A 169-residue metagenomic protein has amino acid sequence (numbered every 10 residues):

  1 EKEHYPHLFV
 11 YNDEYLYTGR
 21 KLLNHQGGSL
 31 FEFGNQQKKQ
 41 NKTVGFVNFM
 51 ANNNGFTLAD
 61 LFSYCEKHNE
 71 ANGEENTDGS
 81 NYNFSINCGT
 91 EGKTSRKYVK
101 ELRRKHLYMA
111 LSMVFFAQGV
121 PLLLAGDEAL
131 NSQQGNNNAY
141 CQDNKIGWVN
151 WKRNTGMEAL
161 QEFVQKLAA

Functional and structural regions predicted by a protein language model:
E1-A125, A129, N138-Q142: Conserved alpha/beta catalytic core and glycan-binding cleft of carbohydrate-active enzymes
G45, K145, F163: Residues that flank catalytic or metal-binding motifs in active/ligand-binding sites
K100, R153-M157: Hydrophobic alpha-helical scaffolding
S132: Divalent-metal (often Zn2+) His-rich catalytic cores of metallo-beta-lactamase-fold enzymes
G135: Short acidic, glycine/serine/threonine-rich loops at helix termini
G147-N150: Catalytic cores of eukaryotic secretory-pathway lumenal/extracellular enzymes that build and remodel glycoconjugates
G156-A169: Catalytic cores of secreted or luminal carbohydrate-active enzymes
